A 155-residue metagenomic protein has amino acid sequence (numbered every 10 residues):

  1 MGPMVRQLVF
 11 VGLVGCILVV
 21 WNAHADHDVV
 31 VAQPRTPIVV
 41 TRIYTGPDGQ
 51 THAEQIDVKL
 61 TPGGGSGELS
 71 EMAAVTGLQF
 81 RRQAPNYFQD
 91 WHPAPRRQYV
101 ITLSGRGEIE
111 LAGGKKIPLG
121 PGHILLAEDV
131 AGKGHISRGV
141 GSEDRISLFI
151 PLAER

Functional and structural regions predicted by a protein language model:
M1-F10: Bacterial N-terminal signal peptides that target proteins for export
F10-V19: Bacterial N-terminal signal peptides
A25-R82: A short, N-terminal "cap"/entry segment at the start of jelly-roll beta-barrel domains of the cupin/DSBH fold
D57-T61, T76-A94, D129-G132, E154: Conserved short histidine dyad/triad with adjacent acidic residue
T76, G114-K116, G120-H123, D129-R155: Ligand-binding loop in jelly-roll beta-barrel domains
F88-Q89, R106-E110, I124, R155: Short beta-strand segments in beta-sandwich/barrel cores
H92-I109: Short, conserved beta-strand element in jelly-roll/cupin
